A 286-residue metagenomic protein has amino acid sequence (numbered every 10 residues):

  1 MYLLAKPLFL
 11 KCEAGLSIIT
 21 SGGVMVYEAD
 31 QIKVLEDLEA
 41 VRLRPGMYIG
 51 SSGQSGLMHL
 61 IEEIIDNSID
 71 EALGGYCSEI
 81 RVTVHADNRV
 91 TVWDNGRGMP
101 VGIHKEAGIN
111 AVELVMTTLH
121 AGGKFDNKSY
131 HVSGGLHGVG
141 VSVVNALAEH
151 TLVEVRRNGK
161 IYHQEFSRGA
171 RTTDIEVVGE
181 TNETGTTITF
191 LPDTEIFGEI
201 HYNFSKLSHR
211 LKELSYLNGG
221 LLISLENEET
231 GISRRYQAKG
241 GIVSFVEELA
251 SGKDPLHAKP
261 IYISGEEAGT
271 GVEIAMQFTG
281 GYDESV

Functional and structural regions predicted by a protein language model:
F9-C12, S17-I65, E113-M116: Bergerat-fold GHKL ATPase/HATPase_c domain
V24-D30, N88-A111, G122-E248: GHKL-type ATPase core
V34-R42, H85-A86, W93, G179-T189 (+1 more regions): Flexible hinge/switch segments at interdomain interfaces of large molecular machines
A40-L43, M47, D70, G74 (+2 more regions): Conserved helix-loop functional segments at active or binding sites
S55-S78, G140-L147: Conserved ATP-binding N-box helix of the HATPase_c
S78-V84: A conserved short beta-strand within the histidine kinase catalytic ATPase domain
S224-V286: GHKL/Bergerat-fold ATPase module in large chromosome/replication-associated machines
